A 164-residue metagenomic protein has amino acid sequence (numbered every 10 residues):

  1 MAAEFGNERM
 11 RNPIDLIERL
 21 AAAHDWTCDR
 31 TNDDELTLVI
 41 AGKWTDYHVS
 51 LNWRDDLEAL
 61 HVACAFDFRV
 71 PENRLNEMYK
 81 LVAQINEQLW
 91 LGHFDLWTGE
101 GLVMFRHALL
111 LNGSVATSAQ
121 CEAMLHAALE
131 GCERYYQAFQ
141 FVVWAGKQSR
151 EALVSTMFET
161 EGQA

Functional and structural regions predicted by a protein language model:
M1-R19, A65: Terminal, regulation- and interaction-focused segments at domain boundaries
R19, A23-V62, D67: Ser/Thr-rich, low-complexity intrinsically disordered terminal regions
A22-A23, K80-Q88, H126, E130-Q137: Short, intrinsically disordered, mixed-charge
L57-A63, E100-A108: Glycine-rich, often proline-containing surface loops adjacent to acidic residues and nearby aromatics that form
A65-L102: Short, internal acidic amphipathic alpha-helical interface segments that mediate docking to partner proteins
F66-V70, L109-A116: A generic structural motif
H107-A108, V115, C121-E133, Q137 (+1 more regions): Long, contiguous binding/interaction regions
F141-A164: Short, highly charged C-terminal tails/helix-capping segments
